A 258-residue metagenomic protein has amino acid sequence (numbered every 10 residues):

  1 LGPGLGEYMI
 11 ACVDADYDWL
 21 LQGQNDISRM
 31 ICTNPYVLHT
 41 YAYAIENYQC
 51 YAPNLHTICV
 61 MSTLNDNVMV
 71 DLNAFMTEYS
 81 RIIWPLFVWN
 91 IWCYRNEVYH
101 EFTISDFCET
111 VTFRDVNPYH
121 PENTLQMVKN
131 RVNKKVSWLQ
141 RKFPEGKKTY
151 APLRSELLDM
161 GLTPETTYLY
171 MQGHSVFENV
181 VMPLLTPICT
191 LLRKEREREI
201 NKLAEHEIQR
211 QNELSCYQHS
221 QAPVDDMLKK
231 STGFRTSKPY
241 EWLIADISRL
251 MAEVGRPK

Functional and structural regions predicted by a protein language model:
L1-K258: Acidic, divalent-metal-binding catalytic cores of TOPRIM and closely related two-metal-ion phosphodiester/pyrophosphate
